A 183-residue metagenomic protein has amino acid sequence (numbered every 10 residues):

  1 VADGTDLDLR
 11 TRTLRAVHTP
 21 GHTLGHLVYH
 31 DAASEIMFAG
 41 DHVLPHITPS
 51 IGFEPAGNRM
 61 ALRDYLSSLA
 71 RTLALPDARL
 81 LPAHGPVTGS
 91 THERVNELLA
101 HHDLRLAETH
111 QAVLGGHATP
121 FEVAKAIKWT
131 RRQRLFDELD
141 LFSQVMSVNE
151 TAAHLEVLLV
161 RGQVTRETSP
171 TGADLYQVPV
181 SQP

Functional and structural regions predicted by a protein language model:
V1, P20-T23, P170, P183: A short catalytic or substrate-binding loop motif that flags glycine-/basic-rich loops and adjacent residues that bind
V1-R10: Alpha-helix-centered segments that form part of catalytic cores
D6, H18, L175: Conserved beta-strand positions that form and line the central face of beta-propeller blades
L7, L44-P45, P86-V87, W129-Q133: Active-site/binding-pocket entry motifs
L7, T72-L75, L158: Hydrophobic helix-cap positions at the C-terminus of alpha-helices in RecA-like/P-loop ATPase nucleotide-binding cores
D8-L9, Y29-D31, R166, V178: Conserved hydrophobic "DFG−1" position in protein kinase catalytic cores
T13-A107: Metallo-beta-lactamase
Q111-P183: C-terminal regulatory/interaction regions
